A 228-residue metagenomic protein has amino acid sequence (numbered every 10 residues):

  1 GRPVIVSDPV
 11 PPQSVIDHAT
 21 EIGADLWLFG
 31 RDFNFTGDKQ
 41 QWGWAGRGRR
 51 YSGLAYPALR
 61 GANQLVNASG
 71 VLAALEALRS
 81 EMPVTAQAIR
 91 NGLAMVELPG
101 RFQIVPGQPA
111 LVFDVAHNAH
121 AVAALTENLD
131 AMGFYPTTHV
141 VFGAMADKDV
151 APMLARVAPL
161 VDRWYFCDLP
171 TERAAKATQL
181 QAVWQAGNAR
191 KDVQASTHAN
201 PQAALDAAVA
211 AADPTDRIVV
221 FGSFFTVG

Functional and structural regions predicted by a protein language model:
G1-Y51, A68, L72-R90: Acidic, Mg2+-coordinating active-site environments of NTP-dependent enzymes
R2-V6, S52-A55, G61, D192-S196: General secondary-structure propensity
P3, D25, T137-H139, R217: Proline-centered loop/turn at the N-terminus of a beta-strand
V6, V140-F142, F166, V220: Structural beta-sheet core signal
P9-G23, W27, T36-Q41, A110-V112 (+2 more regions): C-terminal helical cap/extension that packs against the catalytic core of soluble nucleotide-cofactor enzymes
A45-R163: Nucleotide phosphate-binding/pyrophosphate-handling subdomain across enzymes that bind or process nucleotide phosphates
S223: Active-site-proximal loop/hinge segments that shape catalytic or ion-binding/gating pockets
V227-G228: Short, basic/aromatic-enriched C-terminal tail that caps enzymatic domains
